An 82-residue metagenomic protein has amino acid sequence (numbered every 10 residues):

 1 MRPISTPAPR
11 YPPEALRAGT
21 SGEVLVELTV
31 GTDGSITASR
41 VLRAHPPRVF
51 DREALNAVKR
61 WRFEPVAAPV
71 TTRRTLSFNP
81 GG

Functional and structural regions predicted by a protein language model:
M1-E27, R52-G82: Short proline/glycine- and basic residue-enriched helix-capping loop/turn segments at helix->loop/beta transitions
P13-E14, R43-V49: A short acidic/small-residue loop/turn micro-motif
